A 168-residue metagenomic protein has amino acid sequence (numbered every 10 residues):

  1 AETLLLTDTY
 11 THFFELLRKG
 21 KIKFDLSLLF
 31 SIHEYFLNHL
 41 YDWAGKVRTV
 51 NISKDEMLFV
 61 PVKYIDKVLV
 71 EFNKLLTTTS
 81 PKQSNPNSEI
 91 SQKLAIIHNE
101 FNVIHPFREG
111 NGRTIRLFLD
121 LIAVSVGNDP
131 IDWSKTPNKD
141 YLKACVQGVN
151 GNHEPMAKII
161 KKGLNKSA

Functional and structural regions predicted by a protein language model:
A1-A168: FIC/Doc superfamily catalytic core
